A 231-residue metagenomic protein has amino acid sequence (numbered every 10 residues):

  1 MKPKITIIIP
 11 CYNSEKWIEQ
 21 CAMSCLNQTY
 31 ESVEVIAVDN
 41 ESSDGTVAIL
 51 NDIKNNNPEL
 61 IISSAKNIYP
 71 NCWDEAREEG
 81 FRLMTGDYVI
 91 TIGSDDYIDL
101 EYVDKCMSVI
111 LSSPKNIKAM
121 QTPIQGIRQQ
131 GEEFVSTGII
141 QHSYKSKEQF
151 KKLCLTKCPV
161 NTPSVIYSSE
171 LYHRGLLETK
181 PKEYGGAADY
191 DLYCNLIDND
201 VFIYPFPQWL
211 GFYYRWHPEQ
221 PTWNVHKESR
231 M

Functional and structural regions predicted by a protein language model:
K2-I5, L26-A37, G45, P58-I61: Short loop->beta transition adjacent to catalytic acidic/histidine clusters or analogous donor-positioning motifs
S14-N27: Short, well-formed alpha-helical segments that are part of the catalytic scaffolds of diverse glycosyltransferases
E19, D44-I53, Y97, E101: Acidic helix N-cap motif at the loop->helix transition within catalytic regions of sugar-transfer enzymes
D39-A48, N67-Y69, G93: A conserved acidic beta->alpha catalytic loop
A65-M84: Glycine-rich, basic loop-to-helix element that forms the pyrophosphate-binding segment of sugar-nucleotide handling
V89: Short aromatic/hydrophobic "clamp" motif used to bind/position activated sugar donors
E101-S136: Conserved donor NDP-sugar-binding/catalytic core segment of glycosyltransferases
Y144-R230: Conserved nucleotide-sugar donor-binding catalytic segment
